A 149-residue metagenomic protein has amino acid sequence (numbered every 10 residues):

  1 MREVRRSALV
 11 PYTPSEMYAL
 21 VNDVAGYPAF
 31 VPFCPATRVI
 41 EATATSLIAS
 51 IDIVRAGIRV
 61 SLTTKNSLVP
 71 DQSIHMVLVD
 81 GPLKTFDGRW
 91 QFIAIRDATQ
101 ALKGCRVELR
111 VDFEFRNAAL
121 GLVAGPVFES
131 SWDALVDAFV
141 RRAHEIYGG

Functional and structural regions predicted by a protein language model:
M1-S46, G149: Hydrophobic ligand-binding cavity/cleft-lining segments
R2-L9, S46-I48, S61, S73 (+2 more regions): Intrinsic-disorder/low-complexity, polar/charged segments enriched in Ser/Thr/Lys/Arg/Asp/Glu/Gln
R6-A8, T37, L62-S67, D87-A94 (+1 more regions): Hydrophobic/aromatic beta-strand elements that line small-molecule binding cavities or substrate pockets in beta-rich
V10-P14, I53-G57, L68-P70, P82 (+3 more regions): Beta-strand elements of well-folded, non-transmembrane domains
P14, I40-T45, S67-D71, Q91-R106: A short, structured loop/turn motif at beta-sheet edges
A25, F128, W132, V136-G148: Short amphipathic alpha-helical signal-transduction/dimerization elements
R38-P82, A138, R142: Glycine-rich portal/gate segments that line the openings of hydrophobic small-molecule binding cavities
V77-A134: Beta-strand/loop substructures that line and gate deep hydrophobic ligand-binding cavities in soluble
